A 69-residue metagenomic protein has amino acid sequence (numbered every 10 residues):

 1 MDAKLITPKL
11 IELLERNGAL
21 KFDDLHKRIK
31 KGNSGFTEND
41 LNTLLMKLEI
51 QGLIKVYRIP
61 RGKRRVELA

Functional and structural regions predicted by a protein language model:
M1-N17, A69: Short alpha-helical segments that sit at the start of domains
T7, F22, E38-L41: Generic preference for well-ordered alpha-helical elements
L20-I29: Short acidic, hydrophobic short linear motifs in intrinsically disordered regions
G35-I50: Short amphipathic alpha-helical interaction segments
E49-R58: A short, conserved structural fragment
I59-A69: Short, cationic-aromatic polyanion-contact patches
